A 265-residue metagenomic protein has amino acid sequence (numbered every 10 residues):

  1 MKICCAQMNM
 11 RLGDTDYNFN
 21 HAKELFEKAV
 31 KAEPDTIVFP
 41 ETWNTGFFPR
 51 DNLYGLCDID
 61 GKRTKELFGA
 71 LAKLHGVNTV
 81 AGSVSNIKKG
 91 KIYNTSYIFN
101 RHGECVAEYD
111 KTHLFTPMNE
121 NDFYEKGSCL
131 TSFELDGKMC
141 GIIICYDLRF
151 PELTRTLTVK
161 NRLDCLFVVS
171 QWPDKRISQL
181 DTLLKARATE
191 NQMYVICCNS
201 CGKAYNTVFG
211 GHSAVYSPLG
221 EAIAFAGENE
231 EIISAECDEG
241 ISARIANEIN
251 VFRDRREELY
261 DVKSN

Functional and structural regions predicted by a protein language model:
M1-C5: Extreme N-terminal starter segment of soluble prokaryotic enzymes
Q7-G13: Short polar catalytic/cofactor-binding loops
T15, E24-H102, E108, P173-A186 (+1 more regions): Cys-nucleophile CN-hydrolase/nitrilase-fold catalytic domain and related Cys-dependent amidase chemistry that acts on
I37, M139-I144, F167-V168, I196: Short hydrophobic-aromatic micro-motifs
T45, N52, Y97, Y109-F115 (+2 more regions): Short beta->alpha transition motifs characteristic of CBS
D60, I87-D164, P173-T182, R244-V251 (+1 more regions): Active-site catalytic loop in hydrolytic enzyme cores
D60-V80, R149-I233: CN hydrolase (nitrilase-like) catalytic-core segments centered on the catalytic cysteine and neighboring Lys/Glu
E108, S132, S200-N265: C-terminal beta-strand edge segments of enzyme domains
